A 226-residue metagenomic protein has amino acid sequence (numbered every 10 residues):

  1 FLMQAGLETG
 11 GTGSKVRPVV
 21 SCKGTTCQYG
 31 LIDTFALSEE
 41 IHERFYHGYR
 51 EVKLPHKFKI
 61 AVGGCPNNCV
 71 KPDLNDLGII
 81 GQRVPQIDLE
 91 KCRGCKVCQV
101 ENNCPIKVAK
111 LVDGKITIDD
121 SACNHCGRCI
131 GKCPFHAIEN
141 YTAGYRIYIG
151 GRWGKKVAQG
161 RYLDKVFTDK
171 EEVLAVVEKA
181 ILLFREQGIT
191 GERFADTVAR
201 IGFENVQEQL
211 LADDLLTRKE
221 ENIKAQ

Functional and structural regions predicted by a protein language model:
F1-T9, R44-V52, H136, K179 (+2 more regions): Change "in soluble alpha/beta enzymes" to "in soluble alpha/beta proteins
F1-V97, A122: Small-residue-enriched alpha-helical segments and adjacent helix-cap loops that form tight helix-helix packing
E8-S14, R50-K57, V112, E186-R200 (+1 more regions): Flexible, glycine/charged-enriched surface loops at secondary-structure junctions
V19-Y29, L111, K115-I116, Y162 (+1 more regions): Active-site-proximal beta-alpha loop/turn segments in soluble metabolic enzymes
T26-F35, C69-N75, G127-R128, V198-T217: Short glycine/threonine-rich loop-to-helix capping motif typified by GTGT followed within a few residues by an Asp-Pro
D76-G81, Y145-W153: Short beta-strand elements
V97-T117, R128-G144: Iron-sulfur cluster-binding cysteine motifs and their immediate structural context in ferredoxin-like electron-transfer
A143, G151-I189: A hydrophobic, small-residue-rich beta->alpha segment in the mid-to-C-terminal subdomain of diverse proteins
